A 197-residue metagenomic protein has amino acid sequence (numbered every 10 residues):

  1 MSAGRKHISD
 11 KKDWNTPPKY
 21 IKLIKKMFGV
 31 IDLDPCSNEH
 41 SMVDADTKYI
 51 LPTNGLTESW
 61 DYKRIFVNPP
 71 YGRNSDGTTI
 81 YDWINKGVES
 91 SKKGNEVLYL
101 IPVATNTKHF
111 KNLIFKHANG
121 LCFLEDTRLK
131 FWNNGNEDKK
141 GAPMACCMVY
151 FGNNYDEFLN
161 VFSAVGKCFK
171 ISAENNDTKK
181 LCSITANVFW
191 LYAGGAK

Functional and structural regions predicted by a protein language model:
M1-K197: Class I S-adenosyl-L-methionine-dependent methyltransferase catalytic core
